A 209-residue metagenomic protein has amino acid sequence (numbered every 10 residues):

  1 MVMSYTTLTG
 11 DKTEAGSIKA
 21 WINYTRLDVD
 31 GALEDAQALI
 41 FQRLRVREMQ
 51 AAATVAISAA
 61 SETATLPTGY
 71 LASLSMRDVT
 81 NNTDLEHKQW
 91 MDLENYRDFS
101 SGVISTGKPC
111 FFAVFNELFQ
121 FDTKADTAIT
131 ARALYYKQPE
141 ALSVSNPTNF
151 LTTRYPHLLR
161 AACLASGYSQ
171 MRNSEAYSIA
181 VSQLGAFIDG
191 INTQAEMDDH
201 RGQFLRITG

Functional and structural regions predicted by a protein language model:
M1-G209: Glycine-enriched, solvent-exposed interface loops adjoining structured elements
